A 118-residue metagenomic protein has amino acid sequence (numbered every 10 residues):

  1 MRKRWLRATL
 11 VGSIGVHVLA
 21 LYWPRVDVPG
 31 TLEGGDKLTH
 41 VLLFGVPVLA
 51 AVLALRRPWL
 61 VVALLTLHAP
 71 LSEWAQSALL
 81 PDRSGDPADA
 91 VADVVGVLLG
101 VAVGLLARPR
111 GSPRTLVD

Functional and structural regions predicted by a protein language model:
M1-A90, V94, L98-D118: Bulky hydrophobic segments
